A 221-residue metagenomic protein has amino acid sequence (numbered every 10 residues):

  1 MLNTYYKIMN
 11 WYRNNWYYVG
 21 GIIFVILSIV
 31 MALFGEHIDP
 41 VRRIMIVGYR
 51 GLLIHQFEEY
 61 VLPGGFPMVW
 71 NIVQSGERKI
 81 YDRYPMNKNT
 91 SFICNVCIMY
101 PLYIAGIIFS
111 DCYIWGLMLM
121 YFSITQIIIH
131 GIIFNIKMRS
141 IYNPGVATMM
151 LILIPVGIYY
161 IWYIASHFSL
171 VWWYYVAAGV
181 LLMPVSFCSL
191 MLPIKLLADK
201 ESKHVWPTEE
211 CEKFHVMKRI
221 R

Functional and structural regions predicted by a protein language model:
Y12-M31: The first (N-terminal) embedded transmembrane alpha-helix
G21-I26, N89-G106, M149-I158: Core segments of transmembrane alpha-helices that mediate helix-helix packing or line hydrophobic substrate/ligand
S28-R42: Short, hydrophobic transmembrane alpha-helix segments
W70-S91: Juxtamembrane helix-capping/reentrant segments at transmembrane boundaries
I98-L151: Membrane-proximal helix-loop-helix units in multi-pass membrane proteins
N143-I158, C211-H215: Small-residue-rich segments of transmembrane alpha-helices in multi-pass membrane proteins, especially helix faces
I152-W172: Hydrophobic alpha-helical transmembrane segments in multi-pass integral membrane proteins
A198-R221: Short, highly charged, low-complexity non-transmembrane loops/tails of multi-pass membrane proteins
